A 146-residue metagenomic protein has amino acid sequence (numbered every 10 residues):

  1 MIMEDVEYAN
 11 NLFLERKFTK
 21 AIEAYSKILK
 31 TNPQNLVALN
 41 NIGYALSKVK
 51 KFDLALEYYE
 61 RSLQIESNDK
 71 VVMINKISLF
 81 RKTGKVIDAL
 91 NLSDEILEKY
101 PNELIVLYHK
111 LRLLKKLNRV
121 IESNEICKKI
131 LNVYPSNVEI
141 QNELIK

Functional and structural regions predicted by a protein language model:
I2-M3, L36-V37, K70-V71, L104-I105 (+1 more regions): Helix-start (N-cap) detector for alpha-helical repeat units in TPR-like alpha-solenoids, especially tetratricopeptide
I2-T31, K48: Alpha-helical segment of the N-proximal tetratricopeptide repeat
T31, I65, K99-Y100, V133: Structural marker of alpha-solenoid helical repeat scaffolds
